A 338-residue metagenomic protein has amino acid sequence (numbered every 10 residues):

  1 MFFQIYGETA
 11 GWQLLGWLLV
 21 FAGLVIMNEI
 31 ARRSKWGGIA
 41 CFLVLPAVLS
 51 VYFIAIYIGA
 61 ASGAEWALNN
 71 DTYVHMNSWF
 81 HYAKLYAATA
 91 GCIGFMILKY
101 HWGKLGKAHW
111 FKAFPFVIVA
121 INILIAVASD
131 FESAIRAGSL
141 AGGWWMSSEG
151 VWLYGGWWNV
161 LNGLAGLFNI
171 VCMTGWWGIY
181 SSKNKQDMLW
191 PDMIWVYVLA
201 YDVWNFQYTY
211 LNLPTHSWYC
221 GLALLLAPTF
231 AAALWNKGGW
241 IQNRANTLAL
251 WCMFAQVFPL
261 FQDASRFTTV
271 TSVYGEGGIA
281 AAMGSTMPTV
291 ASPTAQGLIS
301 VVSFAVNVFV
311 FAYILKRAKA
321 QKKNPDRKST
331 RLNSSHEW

Functional and structural regions predicted by a protein language model:
M1-F2, A61-M76, E132-Y154, S265-A291: Membrane-interfacial helical/loop segments at transmembrane boundaries in membrane proteins
F2-K104: An N-terminal, globular interaction/scaffold subdomain
L15-L24, Y82-K99, L161-W176, A223-T229 (+1 more regions): Hydrophobic cores of alpha-helical transmembrane segments in multi-pass inner/ER membrane proteins, independent
V44-E65, I93-H101, F116-S133, W195-L211 (+1 more regions): Hydrophobic alpha-helical transmembrane segments and adjacent interfacial helices in integral membrane proteins
G106-G238: Generic multipass alpha-helical transmembrane bundles of integral membrane proteins
V203-Q296: Intrinsically disordered, low-complexity segments enriched in Gly and acidic/Ser/Thr residues that form flexible
A312-R327: Membrane-interface capping segments at transmembrane-helix boundaries
D326-K328, L332-W338: Single conserved hydrophobic/aromatic residue that forms the stacking wall/gate of nucleotide- or nucleobase-binding
